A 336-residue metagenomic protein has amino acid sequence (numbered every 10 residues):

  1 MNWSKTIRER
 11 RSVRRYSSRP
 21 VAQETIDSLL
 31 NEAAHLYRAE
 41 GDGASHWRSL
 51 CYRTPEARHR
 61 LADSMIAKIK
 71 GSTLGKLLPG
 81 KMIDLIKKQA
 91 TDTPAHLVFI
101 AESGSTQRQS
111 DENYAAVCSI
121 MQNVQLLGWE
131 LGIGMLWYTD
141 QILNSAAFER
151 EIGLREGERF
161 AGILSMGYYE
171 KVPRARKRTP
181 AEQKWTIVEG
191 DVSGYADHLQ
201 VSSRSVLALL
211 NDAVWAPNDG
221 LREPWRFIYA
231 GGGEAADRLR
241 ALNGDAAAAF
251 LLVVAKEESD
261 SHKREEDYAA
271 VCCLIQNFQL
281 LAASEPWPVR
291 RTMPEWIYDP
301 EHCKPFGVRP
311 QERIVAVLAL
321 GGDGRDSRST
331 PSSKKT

Functional and structural regions predicted by a protein language model:
M1-D92, T186-A249: N-terminal amphipathic, basic helical "cap/leader" segment at the start of enzyme domains
W3-V13, T25, F160-S205, I314-T336: C-terminal helix-cap and adjacent tail motif
T6-I7, A95-S103, I187-E189, A249-S259: Short, basic/glycine-rich phosphate-binding loops at helix/coil junctions that contact nucleotide phosphates
A33, L97, S103-E149, A213 (+2 more regions): Small-aliphatic-rich amphipathic alpha-helix that forms the alpha element of a beta-alpha
P94-L97, M135, G162, A248-L251 (+1 more regions): Structural motif
E149-A161, H302-V315: Short, electropositive alpha-helical surface patch
